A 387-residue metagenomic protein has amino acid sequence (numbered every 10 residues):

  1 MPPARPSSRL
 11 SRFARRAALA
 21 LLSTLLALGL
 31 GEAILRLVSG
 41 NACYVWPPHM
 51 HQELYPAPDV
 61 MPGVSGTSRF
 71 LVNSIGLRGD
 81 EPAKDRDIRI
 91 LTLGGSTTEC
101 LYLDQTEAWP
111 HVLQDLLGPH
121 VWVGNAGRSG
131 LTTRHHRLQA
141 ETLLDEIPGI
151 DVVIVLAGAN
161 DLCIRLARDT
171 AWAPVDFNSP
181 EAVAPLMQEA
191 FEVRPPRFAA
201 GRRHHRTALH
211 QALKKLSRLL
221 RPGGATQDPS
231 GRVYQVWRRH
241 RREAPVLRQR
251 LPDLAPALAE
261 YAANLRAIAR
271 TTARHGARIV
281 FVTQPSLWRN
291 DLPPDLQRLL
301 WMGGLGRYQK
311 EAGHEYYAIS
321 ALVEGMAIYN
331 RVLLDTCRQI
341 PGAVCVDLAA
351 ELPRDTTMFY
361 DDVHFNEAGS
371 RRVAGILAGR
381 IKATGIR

Functional and structural regions predicted by a protein language model:
M1-R12: N-terminal Lys/Arg-rich, disordered targeting/topogenic segments
A18-A33: Hydrophobic membrane-insertion alpha-helices, especially the h-region of bacterial N-terminal signal peptides
L19, Y261, Y329, R338 (+1 more regions): Histidine-centered active-site loop/cap adjacent to the catalytic His in serine esterases/O-acetyl transfer systems
V38-L117, W122: Membrane/wall-proximal cationic-aromatic binding patches
T92, V155, F281-T283: Structural beta-sheet core signal
S96-E99, R128-T133, A159-I164, S286-R289 (+1 more regions): Solvent-exposed loop/turn segments at secondary-structure junctions within structured extracellular/periplasmic domains
L138-G149: Short, well-structured alpha-helical segments in soluble
N160-L334, R354-T356: Serine-dependent acyl-ester chemistry module
